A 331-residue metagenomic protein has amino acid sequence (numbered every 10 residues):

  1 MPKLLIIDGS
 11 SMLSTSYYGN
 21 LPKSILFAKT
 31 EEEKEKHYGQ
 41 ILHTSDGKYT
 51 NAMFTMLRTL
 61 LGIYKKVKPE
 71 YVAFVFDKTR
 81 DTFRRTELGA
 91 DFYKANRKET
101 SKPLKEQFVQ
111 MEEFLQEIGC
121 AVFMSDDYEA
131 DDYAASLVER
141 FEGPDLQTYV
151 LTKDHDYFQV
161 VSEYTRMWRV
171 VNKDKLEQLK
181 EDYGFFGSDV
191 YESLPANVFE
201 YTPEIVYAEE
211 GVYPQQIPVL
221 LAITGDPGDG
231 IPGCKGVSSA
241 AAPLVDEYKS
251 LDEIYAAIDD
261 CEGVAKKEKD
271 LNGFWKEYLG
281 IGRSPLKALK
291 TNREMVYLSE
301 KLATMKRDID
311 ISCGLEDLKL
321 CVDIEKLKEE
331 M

Functional and structural regions predicted by a protein language model:
P2-L151, H155-E192, A196, Y297 (+2 more regions): Noncatalytic, basic helical substrate-engagement surface that gates or grips nucleic-acid strands
P69-F76, D91-F92, N96-E99, C120 (+3 more regions): Non-catalytic nucleic-acid-binding/docking modules located in mid-to-C-terminal regions of nucleic-acid enzymes
